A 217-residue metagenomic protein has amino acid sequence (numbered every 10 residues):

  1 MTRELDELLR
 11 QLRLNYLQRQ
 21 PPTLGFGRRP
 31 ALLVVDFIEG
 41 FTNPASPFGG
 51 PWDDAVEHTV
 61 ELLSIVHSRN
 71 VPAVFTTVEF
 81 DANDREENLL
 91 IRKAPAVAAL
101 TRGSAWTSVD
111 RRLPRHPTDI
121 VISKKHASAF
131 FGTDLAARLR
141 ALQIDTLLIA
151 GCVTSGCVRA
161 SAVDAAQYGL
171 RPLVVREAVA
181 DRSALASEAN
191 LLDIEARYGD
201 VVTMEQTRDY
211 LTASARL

Functional and structural regions predicted by a protein language model:
M1-H116, T212-L217: Active-site acidic carboxylates
S68-V71, Q143, G169: Glycine-centered short loops/turns at secondary-structure junctions
G103-A150: Internal catalytic-core helix/loop-beta-alpha segment that presents or stabilizes conserved functional determinants
L148-G151, G169-A184: A short glycine-rich beta-strand->turn/loop micro-motif centered on a GG-aromatic cluster
T154-S161: Short glycine/serine/threonine-rich phosphate/pyrophosphate-binding segments that cradle anionic phosphate groups
R182-E195: Active-site-proximal loop->helix
Y198-L217: A charged, well-structured terminal subsegment
